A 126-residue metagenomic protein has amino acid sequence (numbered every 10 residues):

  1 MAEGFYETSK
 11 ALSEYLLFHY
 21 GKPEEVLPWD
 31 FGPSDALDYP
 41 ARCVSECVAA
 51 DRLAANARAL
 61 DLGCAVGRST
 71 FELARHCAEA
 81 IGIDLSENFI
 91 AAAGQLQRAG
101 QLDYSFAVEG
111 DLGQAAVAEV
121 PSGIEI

Functional and structural regions predicted by a protein language model:
M1-P28: N-terminal, positively charged/glycine-rich alpha-helical extensions of SAM-dependent methyltransferases
S34-N56: Conserved alpha-helix/loop element of class I SAM-dependent methyltransferases that forms part of the SAM/SAH-binding
N56-A65: Conserved class I S-adenosyl-L-methionine
V66-H76: Conserved SAM-binding loop of SAM-dependent methyltransferases across substrates and taxa, primarily the Class I
E79-I83: Short beta-strand element of Class I
S86: Conserved SAM/SAH-binding beta-strand->alpha-helix loop
I90-A91: Short alpha-helix immediately C-terminal to the canonical SAM-binding loop
Q95-I126: S-adenosyl-L-methionine
